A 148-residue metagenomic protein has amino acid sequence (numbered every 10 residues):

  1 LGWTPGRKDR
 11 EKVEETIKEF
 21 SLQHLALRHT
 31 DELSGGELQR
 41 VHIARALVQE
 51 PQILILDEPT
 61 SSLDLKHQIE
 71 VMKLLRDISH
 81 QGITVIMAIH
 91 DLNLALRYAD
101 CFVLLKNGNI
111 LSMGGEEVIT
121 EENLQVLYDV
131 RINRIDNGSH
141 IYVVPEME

Functional and structural regions predicted by a protein language model:
T4, H29-L33, E37: Conserved ABC ATPase signature
G6-L25: Conserved ABC ATPase "signature" region
E50: Conserved catalytic motifs of ABC-family nucleotide-binding domains
L54-E58: Catalytic Walker B motif of ABC-type/P-loop ATPase nucleotide-binding domains
I89-H90: H-loop/switch region of ABC-family ATPase nucleotide-binding domains
V103, N107-S112, E117-V118: Conserved switch/coupling elements of ABC/ABC-like ATPase nucleotide-binding domains
E121-E122, L127-E148: ABC ATPase nucleotide-binding domains
